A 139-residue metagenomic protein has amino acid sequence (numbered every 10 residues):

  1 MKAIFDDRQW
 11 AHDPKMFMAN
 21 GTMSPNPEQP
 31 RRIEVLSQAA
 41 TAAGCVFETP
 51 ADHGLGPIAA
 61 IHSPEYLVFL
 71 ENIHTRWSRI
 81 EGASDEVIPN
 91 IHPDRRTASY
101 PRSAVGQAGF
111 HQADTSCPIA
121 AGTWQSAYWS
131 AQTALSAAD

Functional and structural regions predicted by a protein language model:
M1-D139: HDAC/HDAC-like amidohydrolase catalytic core signature
